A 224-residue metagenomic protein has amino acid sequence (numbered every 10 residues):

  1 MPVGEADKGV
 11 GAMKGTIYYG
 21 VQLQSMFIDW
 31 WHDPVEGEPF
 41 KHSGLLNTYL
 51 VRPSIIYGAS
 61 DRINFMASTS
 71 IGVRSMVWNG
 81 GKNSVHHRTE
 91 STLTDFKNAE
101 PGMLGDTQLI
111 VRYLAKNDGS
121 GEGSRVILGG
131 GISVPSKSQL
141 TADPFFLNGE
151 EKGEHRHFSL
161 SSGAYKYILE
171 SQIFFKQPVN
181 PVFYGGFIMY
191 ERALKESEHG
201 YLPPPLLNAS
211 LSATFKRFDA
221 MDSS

Functional and structural regions predicted by a protein language model:
D7-T16, R62, N117-V126, L140-T141 (+2 more regions): Short loop/turn motifs that connect adjacent beta-strands in outer-membrane beta-barrel proteins
G15, N47-V51, L93, P101-T107 (+3 more regions): Residues that define the transmembrane beta-barrel architecture of outer-membrane proteins
I17-V21, F65-A67, L109, S124-G130 (+4 more regions): Transmembrane beta-strands of outer-membrane beta-barrel proteins
L23-D29, I71-S75, A115, I132-S138 (+3 more regions): Transmembrane beta-strands of outer-membrane beta-barrel pores
S25-L50, H157: Surface-exposed strand-loop-strand hairpins of Gram-negative outer-membrane beta-barrel proteins
D29-G37, V77-S84, G123, S138-L147 (+2 more regions): Outer-membrane beta-barrel translocator domains and adjoining extracellular loop/strand segments of Gram-negative
W30-P34, K41, S197-S224: Outer membrane beta-barrel transmembrane domains
G37-K41, T92-A99, G153-S159, K195-Y201: Extracellular loop and loop/strand-boundary signature of outer-membrane beta-barrel proteins
